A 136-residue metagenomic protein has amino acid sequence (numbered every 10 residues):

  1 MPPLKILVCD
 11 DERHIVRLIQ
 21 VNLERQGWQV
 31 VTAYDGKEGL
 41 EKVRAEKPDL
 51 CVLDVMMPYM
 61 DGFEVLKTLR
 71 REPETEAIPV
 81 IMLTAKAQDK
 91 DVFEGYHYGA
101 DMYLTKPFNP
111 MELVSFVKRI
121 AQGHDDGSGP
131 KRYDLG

Functional and structural regions predicted by a protein language model:
R17-R25: Charged docking surfaces used in two-component/phosphorelay signaling
G27-Y34, K42: Short hydrophobic/Thr-rich beta-strand motif most characteristic of the beta2 strand and flanking loop of CheY-like
E46-V52: Active-site beta3 strand of CheY-like receiver
M57: Receiver (REC) domain active-site loop signature in two-component systems and cognate sites in sensor histidine kinases
F108-K118: C-terminal output helix
